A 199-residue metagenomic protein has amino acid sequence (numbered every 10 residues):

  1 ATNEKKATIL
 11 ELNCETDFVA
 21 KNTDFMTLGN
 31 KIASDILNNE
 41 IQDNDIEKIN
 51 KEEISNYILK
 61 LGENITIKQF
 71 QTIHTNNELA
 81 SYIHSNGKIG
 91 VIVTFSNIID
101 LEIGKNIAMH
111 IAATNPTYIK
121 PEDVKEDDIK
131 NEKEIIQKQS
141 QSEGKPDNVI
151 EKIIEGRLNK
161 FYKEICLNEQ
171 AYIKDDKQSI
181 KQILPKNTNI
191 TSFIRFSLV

Functional and structural regions predicted by a protein language model:
A1-V199: N-terminal assembly/interaction segments in proteins that build large macromolecular machines
